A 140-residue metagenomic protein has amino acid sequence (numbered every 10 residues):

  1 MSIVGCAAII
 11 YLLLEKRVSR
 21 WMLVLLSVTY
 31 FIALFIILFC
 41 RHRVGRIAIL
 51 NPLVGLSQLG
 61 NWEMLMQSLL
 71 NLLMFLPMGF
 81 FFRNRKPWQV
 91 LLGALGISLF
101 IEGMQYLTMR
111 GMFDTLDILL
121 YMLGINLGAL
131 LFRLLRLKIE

Functional and structural regions predicted by a protein language model:
M1-T115, N126-E140: Bulky hydrophobic segments
L120: Long, contiguous binding/interaction regions
L123: A conserved FAD-binding loop/helix module that cradles the flavin
